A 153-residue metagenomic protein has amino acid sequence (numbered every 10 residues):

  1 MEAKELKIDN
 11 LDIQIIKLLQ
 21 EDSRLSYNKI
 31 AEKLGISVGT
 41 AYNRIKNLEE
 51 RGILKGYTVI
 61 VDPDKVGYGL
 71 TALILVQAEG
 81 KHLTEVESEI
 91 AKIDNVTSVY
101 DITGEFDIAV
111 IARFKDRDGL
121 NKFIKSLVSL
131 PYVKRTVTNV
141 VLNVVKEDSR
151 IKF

Functional and structural regions predicted by a protein language model:
M1-F153: A compositional/biophysical signature of low hydrophobicity enriched in polar/charged and small residues
